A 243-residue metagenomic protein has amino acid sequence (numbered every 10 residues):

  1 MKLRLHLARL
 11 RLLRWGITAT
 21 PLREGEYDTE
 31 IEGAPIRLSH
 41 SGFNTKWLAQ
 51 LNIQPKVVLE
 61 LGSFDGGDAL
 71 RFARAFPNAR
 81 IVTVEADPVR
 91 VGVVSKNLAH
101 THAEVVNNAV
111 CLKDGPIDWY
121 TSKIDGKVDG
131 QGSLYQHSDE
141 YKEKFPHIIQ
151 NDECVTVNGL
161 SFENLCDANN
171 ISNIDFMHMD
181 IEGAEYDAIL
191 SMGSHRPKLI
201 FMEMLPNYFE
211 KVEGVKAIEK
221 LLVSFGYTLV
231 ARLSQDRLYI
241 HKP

Functional and structural regions predicted by a protein language model:
M1-P243: Phosphate/nucleotide-binding beta-alpha loop and adjacent structural elements of enzyme active sites
